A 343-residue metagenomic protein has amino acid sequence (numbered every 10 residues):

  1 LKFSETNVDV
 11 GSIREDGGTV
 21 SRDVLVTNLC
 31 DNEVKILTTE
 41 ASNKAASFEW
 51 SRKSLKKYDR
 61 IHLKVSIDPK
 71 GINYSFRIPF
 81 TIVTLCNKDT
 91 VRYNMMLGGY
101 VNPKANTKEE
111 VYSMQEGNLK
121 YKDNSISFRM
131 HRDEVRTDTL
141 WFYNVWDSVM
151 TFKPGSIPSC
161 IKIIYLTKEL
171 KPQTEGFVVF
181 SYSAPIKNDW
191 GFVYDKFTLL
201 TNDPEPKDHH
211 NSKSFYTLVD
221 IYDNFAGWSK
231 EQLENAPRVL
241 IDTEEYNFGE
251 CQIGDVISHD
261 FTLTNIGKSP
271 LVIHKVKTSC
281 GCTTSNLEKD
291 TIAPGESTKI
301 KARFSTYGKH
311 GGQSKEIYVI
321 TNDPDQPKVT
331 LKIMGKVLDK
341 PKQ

Functional and structural regions predicted by a protein language model:
L1-L25, L29-C30, T84-W146, D203-T262 (+2 more regions): Long, low-complexity ectodomains and other extracytoplasmic segments of secretory-pathway proteins
E15-D16, K57, R132, P172 (+3 more regions): Surface-exposed loops/turns
D31-R60, W146-E175, K268-S297: Surface-exposed binding patches on compact interaction domains or structured appendages
L63-G71, V178-I186, I300-Y307: Short, hydrophobic beta-strand segments
D68, V83-N87, S183, L200-P204 (+2 more regions): Beta-strand-rich extracellular modules
K70-P79, I186-D195, D208, G308-K315: Short glycine/proline/serine/threonine-rich loop/turn segments at secondary-structure transition edges
S258-I266, H274-T278, T283-N322, K328-K336: C-terminal soluble interaction/assembly domains
